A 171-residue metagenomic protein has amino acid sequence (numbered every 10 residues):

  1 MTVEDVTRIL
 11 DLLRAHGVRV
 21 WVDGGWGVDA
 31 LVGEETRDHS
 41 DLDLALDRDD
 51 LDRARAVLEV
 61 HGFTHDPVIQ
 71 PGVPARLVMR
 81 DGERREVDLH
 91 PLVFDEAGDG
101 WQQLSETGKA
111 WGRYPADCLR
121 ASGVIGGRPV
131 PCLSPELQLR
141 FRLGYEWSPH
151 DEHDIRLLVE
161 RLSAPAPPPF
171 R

Functional and structural regions predicted by a protein language model:
M1-R171: Compositionally biased terminal segments of proteins
